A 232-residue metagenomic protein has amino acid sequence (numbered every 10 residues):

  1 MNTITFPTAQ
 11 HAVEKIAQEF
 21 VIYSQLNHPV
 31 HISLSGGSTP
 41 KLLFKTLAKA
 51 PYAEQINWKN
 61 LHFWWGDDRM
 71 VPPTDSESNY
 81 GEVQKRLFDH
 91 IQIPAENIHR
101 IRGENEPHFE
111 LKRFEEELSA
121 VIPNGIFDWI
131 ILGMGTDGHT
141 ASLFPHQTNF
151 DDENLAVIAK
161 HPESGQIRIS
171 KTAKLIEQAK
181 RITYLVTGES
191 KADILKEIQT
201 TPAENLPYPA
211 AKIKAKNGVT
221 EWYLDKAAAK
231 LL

Functional and structural regions predicted by a protein language model:
M1-I32: N-terminal glycine-/serine-/threonine-rich phosphate-binding loop
L26-P51: Glycine-rich N-terminal segment of FAD-binding domains in flavoprotein oxidoreductases, spanning the beta-loop-helix
L34-T39, L132-T136, T187: Glycine-rich beta-strand-to-loop/alpha-helix junction loops that act as flexible
T46-I56, G81, P145-E153, T201: A glycine- and small-aliphatic-rich helix-loop capping segment at beta-alpha/alpha-beta transitions that lines
I56-I131: Ligand-binding beta-strand-loop-alpha-helix segment within the catalytic cores of soluble metabolic enzymes
L111-K112, A141-H146, I194-I198: A short secondary-structure junction signal
I130-K174: Class I SAM-dependent methyltransferase SAM-binding "motif I" and its flanking Rossmann-like core
K180-L232: ATP/nucleoside-binding phosphotransfer catalytic cores, i.e., glycine-rich phosphate-binding loops
